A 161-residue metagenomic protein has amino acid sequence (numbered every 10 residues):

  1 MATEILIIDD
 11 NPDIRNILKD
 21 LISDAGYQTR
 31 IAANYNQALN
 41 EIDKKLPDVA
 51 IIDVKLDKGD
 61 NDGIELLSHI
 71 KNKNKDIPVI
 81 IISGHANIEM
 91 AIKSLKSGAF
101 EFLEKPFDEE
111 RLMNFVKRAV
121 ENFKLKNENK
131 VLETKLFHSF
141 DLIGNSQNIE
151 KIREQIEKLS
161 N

Functional and structural regions predicted by a protein language model:
D10, S97, K105, N145: A Lys-centered signature of the CheY-like receiver
P12-R30: Two-component/phosphorelay signaling modules centered on CheY-like receiver
G26-Y35, E41: Short hydrophobic/Thr-rich beta-strand motif most characteristic of the beta2 strand and flanking loop of CheY-like
N40, D60-D76, K93: Short amphipathic alpha-helix used as the core "switch/output" element in two-component signaling
K45-L56: Active-site beta3 strand of CheY-like receiver
E133-N161: AAA+ ATPase active-site-proximal loops
